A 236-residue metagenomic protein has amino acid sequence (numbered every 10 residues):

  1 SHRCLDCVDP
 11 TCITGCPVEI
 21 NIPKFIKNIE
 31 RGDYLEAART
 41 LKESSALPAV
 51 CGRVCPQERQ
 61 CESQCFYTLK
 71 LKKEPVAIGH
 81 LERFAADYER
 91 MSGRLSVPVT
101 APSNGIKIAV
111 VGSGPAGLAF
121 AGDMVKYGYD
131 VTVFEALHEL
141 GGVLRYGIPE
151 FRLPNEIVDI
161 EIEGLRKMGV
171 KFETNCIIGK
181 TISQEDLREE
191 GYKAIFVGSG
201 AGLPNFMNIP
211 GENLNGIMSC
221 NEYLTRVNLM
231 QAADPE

Functional and structural regions predicted by a protein language model:
S1, I20-R53, L71-P102, V227-M230: Ferredoxin-type iron-sulfur electron-transfer modules in oxidoreductases and energy-metabolism complexes
H2, D9, A109-F134, E173-Q184 (+2 more regions): Rossmann-like dinucleotide/flavin-binding elements
D6-R31, G52-R83, T132, E139 (+1 more regions): Iron-sulfur cluster-binding cysteine motifs and their immediate structural context in ferredoxin-like electron-transfer
A38-P48, L81, L144-Y192: N-terminal Rossmann-like dinucleotide/flavin-binding domain of flavoprotein oxidoreductases that bind FAD/FMN
E43-Y67, L71, C176-I209: Small-residue-rich anion-binding loops in enzyme active sites
A46, G114-P115, E139: Residue-level detector of alpha-helix initiation sites
F84-A101, I160-K180, P204-E236: Glycine-rich dinucleotide-binding loop and its adjacent helix/turn
Y129-R145: Glycine-rich FAD pyrophosphate-binding loop
